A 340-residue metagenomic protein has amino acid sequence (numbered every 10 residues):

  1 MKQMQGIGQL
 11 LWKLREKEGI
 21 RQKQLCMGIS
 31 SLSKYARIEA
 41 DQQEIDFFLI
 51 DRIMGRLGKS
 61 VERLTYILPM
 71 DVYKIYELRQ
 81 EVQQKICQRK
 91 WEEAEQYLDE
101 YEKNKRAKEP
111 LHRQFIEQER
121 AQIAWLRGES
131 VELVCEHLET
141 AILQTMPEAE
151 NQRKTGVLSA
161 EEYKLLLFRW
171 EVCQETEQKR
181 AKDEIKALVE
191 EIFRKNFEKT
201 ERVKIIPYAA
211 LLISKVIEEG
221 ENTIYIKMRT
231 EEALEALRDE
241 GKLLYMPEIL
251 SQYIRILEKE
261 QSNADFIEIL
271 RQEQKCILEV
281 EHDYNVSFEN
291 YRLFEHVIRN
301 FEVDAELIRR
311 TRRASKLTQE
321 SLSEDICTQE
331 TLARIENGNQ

Functional and structural regions predicted by a protein language model:
M1-K17, N290-A314: A short, Lys/Arg-rich alpha-helix, primarily the initiator
E18-R37, S315-A333: Short alpha-helical DNA-recognition segment
F48-R63, Q340: DNA major-groove recognition helix of helix-turn-helix/homeodomain DNA-binding modules
G58-K74: Short C-terminal boundary/hinge segments that cap the last helix of small helical domains
Y66-I67, Y101-R113, R127, L143-A160 (+2 more regions): Flexible helix-coil transition and linker loops at the boundaries of alpha-helical arrays
K74-R127: Helix-turn-helix/homeodomain-like alpha-helical modules used for DNA recognition and transcription-factor dimerization
Q80, H112-I123, E161-E171, P207-S214 (+2 more regions): "A position-specific structural signal for the A-helix of alpha-solenoid helical repeats
I86-E100, L126-E148, E175-I192, G220-E232 (+1 more regions): Helix-turn-helix repeat elements of alpha-solenoid scaffolds
